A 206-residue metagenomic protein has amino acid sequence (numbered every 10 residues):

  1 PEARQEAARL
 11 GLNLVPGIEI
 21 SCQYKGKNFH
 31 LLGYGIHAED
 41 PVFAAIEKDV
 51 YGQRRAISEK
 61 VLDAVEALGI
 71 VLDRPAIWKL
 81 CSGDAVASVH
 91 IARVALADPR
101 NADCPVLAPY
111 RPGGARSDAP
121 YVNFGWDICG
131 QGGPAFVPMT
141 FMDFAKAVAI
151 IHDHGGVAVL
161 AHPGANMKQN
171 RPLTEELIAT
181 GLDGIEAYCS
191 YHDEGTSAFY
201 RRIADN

Functional and structural regions predicted by a protein language model:
P1-V86, H90, V94, T180 (+1 more regions): A metal-dependent hydrolase metal-coordination microenvironment
L32-G35, D118-P120, K146, P172-T174: Short hydrophobic/aromatic-rich motifs at helix boundaries and adjacent loops
Q53-L62, V106-V122, M142, A147-I151 (+1 more regions): Hydrophobic transmembrane alpha-helix bundles
L72-F136: Hydrophobic, aromatic-enriched interface-forming segments
D98-N101, I150, H154-V157, T180: Short hydrophobic alpha-helical module
I128-G130, V159-A161, G184-A187: Short beta-strands and strand-loop turn motifs
P134-M167, R171-L173: Conserved, well-ordered alpha-helix/loop/beta-strand core segments that scaffold catalytic motifs
R171-D183: Short, electropositive alpha-helical surface patch
